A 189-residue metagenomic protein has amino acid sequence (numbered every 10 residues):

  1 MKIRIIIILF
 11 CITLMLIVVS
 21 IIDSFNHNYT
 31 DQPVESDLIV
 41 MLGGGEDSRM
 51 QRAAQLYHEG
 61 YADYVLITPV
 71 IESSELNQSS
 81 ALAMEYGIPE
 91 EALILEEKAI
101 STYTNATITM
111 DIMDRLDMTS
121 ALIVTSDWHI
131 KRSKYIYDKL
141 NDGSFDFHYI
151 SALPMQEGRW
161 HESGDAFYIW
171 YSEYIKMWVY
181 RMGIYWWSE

Functional and structural regions predicted by a protein language model:
M1-I6, W186-E189: Short, Lys/Arg-enriched, disordered terminal segments
R4-S20: Hydrophobic membrane-insertion alpha-helices, especially the h-region of bacterial N-terminal signal peptides
V19-I22, A53, W178-Y185: Structural signature of transmembrane alpha-helix termini at the membrane-water interface
I21-G164: A structural signal for short, hydrophobic/glycine-enriched beta-strand patches
E162-E189: A transmembrane-helix-recognition feature enriched in membrane-embedded lipid enzymes and envelope glyco-/phospholipid
